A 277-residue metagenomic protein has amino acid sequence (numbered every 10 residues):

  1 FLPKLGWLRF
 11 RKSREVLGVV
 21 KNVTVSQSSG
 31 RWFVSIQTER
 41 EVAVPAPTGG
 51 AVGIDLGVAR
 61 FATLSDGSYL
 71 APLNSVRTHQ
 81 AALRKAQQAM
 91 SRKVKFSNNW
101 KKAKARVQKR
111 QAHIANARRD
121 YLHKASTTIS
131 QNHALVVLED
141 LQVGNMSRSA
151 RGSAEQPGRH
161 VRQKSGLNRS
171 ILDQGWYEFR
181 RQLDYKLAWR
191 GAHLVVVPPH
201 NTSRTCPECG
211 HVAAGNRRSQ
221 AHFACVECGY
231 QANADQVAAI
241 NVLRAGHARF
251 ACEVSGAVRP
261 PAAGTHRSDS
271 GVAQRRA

Functional and structural regions predicted by a protein language model:
F1, R9-K12, V16-V19, Q27-A277: Positively charged, helix-rich recognition surfaces that bind polyanionic ligands
